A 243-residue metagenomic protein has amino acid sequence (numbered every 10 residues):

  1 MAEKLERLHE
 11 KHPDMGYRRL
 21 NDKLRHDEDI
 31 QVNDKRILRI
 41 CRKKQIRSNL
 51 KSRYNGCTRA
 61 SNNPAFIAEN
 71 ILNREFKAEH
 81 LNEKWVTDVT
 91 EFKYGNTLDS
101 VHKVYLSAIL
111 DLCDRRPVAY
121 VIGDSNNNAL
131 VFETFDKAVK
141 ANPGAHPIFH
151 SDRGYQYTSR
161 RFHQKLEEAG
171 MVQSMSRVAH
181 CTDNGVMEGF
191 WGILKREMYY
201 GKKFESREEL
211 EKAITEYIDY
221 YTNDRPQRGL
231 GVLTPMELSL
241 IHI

Functional and structural regions predicted by a protein language model:
M1-H80, T234-L240: Basic, flexible linker segments flanking DNA-binding modules in nucleic acid-interacting mobile-element proteins
T58-N63, S151-R153, S159-F162, Q173-K195 (+2 more regions): RNase H-like two-metal-ion nuclease catalytic core shared by retroviral integrases and related mobile-element nucleases
R74-V118, D124: An active-site-proximal beta-strand-loop segment
S100-V101, T158-R160: Catalytic cores and conserved motifs of cyclic dinucleotide signaling enzymes
H102, Y120-N142: Active-site beta-loop-alpha junctions of metal-dependent nucleic acid enzymes, especially the RNase H-like/DDE
D114-Y120, Q173-S176, Y200-G201: Short small-residue beta-strand/loop micro-motif enriched in glycine and branched aliphatics
E167-M171, I193-I243: C-terminal domain-tail junction helix/linker
